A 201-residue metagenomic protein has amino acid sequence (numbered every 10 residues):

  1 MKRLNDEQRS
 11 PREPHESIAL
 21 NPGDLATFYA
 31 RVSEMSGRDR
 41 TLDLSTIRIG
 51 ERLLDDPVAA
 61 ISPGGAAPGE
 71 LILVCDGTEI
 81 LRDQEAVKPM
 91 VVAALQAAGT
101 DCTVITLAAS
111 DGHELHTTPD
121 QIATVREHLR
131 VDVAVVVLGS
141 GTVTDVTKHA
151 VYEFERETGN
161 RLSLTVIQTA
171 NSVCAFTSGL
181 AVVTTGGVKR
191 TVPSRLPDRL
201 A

Functional and structural regions predicted by a protein language model:
K2-A134: ATP/NTP phosphate-donor binding region
S45, Y152-A201: A glycine/threonine-rich phosphate-anchoring loop and its flanking beta-alpha core in nucleotide/phosphate-binding
P57, T147-K148, G179: Short hydrophobic alpha-helical segments that form membrane-spanning helices or hydrophobic packing faces of helical
V74-C75, G139, Q168: Short beta-strand/turn micro-motifs composed of small residues that flank or help shape donor/cofactor-binding pockets
E79, V143, S172: Surface-exposed, flexible loop/turn segments at secondary-structure boundaries
V87-V92, V143-R161: Short Gly/Thr/Asp-enriched flexible loops that form oxyanion-binding sites at enzyme active sites
V131-H149: Extended, charge-rich low-complexity interaction segments
